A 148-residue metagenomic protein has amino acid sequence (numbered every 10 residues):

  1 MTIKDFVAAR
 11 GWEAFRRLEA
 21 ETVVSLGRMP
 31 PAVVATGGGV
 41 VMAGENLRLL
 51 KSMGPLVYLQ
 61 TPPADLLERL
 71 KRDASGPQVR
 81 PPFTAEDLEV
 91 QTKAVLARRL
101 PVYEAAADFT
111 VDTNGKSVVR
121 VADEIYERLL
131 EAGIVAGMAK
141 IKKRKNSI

Functional and structural regions predicted by a protein language model:
M1, A9, E13, R17-V24 (+9 more regions): Generic detection of well-ordered alpha-helical segments
M1-K51, R72, G76: ATP-dependent small-molecule kinase phosphotransfer cores that center on conserved nucleotide phosphate-binding segments
P31-V33, V57, F109: Short, Asp-centered acidic motifs that coordinate Mg2+ and/or phosphate in catalytic or ligand-binding sites
T36, L59, T113: Catalytic metal- and UDP-sugar-binding loop of GT-A-like glycosyltransferases, i.e., residues flanking the conserved
G38-V40, P62-A64, K116-S117: Short glycine-rich anion-binding loops that position phosphate/pyrophosphate groups of nucleotides and phosphorylated
S52-L100: A glycine- and Lys/Arg-enriched "phosphate-lid" helix/loop adjacent to the NTP-binding pocket of small-molecule kinases
P55, E68, A97-I148: NTP-dependent small-molecule kinase module
